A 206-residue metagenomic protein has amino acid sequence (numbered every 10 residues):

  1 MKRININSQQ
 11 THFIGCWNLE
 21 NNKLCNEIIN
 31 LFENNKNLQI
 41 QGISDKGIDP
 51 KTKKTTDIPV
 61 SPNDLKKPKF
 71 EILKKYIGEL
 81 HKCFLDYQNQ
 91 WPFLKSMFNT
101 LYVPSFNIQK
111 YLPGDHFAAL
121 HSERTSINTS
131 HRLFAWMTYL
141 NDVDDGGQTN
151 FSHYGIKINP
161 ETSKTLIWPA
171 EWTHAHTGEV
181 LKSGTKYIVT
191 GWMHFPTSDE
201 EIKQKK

Functional and structural regions predicted by a protein language model:
M1-T165, T173-K206: Fe(II)/2-oxoglutarate oxygenase catalytic core
